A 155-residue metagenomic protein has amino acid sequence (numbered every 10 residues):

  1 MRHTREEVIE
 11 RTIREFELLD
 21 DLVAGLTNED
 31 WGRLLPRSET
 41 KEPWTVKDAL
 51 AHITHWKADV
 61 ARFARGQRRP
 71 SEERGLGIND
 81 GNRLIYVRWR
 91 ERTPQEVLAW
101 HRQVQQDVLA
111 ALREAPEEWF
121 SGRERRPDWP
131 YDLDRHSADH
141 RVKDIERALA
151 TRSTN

Functional and structural regions predicted by a protein language model:
M1-R2, R90: Short, contiguous pre-domain boundary segments
R2-W31, T54-R65, R135, D139: Alpha-helical bundle segments that constitute or directly flank the non-heme di-iron/ferroxidase center
I9, I13, D20, K47-L50 (+7 more regions): Non-transmembrane alpha-helical segments in soluble domains of secreted/periplasmic/extracellular proteins
E15-F16, N28-G32, R68-I78, Q105-R113: Short, functional N-terminal and low-complexity linear motifs
G32-R83, E117-N155: Short, contiguous alpha-helical
N82-W119: Acidic/histidine-rich alpha-helical segments that form the ligand environment of transition-metal centers
